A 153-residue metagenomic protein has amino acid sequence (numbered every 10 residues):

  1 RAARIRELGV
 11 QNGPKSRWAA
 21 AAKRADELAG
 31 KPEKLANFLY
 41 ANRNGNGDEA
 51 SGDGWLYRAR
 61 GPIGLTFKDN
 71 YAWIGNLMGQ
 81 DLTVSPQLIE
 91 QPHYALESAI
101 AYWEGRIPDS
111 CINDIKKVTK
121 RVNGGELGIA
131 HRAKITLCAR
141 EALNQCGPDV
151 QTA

Functional and structural regions predicted by a protein language model:
R1-P14, A19: Short, His- and charge-rich active-site/binding loops that engage polyanionic ligands
A2, R6, K23, G52-G54 (+1 more regions): Exposed boundary/loop context
L8-Q11, K68, A101-R106, R121 (+2 more regions): Structured segments of extracytoplasmic/periplasmic soluble domains in secreted or envelope-associated proteins
P14-I112: Alpha-helical segment that forms one wall of the substrate-binding/catalytic cleft in peptidoglycan-active domains
A25, L77-Q80, L137-A153: Cell-envelope/ECM-targeting effectors and their regulatory/trafficking segments
S110, I129, G147-V150: Secondary-structure transition/capping residues
I112-I129: Acidic helix/loop microenvironments that form the catalytic cleft of cell-wall polysaccharide enzymes
H131-R132, T136: Acidic-enriched catalytic cores of C-N bond-cleaving enzymes acting on peptides and small amides
